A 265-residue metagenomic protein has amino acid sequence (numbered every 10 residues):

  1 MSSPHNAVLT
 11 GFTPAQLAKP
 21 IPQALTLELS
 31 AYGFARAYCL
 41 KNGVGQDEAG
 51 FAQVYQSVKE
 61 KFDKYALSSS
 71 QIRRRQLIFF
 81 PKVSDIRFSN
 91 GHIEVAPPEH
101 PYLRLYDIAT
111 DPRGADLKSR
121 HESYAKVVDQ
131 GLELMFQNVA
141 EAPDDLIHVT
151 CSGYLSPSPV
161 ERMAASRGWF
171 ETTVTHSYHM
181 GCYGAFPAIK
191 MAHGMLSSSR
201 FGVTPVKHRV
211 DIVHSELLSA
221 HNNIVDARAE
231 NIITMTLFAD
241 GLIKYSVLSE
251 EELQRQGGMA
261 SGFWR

Functional and structural regions predicted by a protein language model:
M1-S119, I224-R265: Condensing-enzyme catalytic core mediating Claisen C-C bond formation in acyl metabolism
T10-F12, V149, V213: Short hydrophobic segments within beta-strands
P101-E141, D145-I147, G153: Hydrophobic alpha-helical hairpins/lids featuring a short glycine-rich hinge
G131-D144, C151-R265: Acyl-thioester C-C bond-transforming condensing/cleaving domain
